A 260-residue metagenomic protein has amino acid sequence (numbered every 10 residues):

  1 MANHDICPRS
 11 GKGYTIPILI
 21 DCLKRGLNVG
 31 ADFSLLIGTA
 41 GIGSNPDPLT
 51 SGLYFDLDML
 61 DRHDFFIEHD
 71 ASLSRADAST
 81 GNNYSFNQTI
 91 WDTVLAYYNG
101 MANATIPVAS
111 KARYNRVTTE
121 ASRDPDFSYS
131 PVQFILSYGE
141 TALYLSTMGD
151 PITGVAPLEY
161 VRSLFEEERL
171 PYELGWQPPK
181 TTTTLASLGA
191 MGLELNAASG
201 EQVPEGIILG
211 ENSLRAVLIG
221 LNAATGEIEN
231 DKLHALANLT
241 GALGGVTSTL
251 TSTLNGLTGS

Functional and structural regions predicted by a protein language model:
M1-A2, C7-S260: Polar/charged low-complexity regulatory segments
